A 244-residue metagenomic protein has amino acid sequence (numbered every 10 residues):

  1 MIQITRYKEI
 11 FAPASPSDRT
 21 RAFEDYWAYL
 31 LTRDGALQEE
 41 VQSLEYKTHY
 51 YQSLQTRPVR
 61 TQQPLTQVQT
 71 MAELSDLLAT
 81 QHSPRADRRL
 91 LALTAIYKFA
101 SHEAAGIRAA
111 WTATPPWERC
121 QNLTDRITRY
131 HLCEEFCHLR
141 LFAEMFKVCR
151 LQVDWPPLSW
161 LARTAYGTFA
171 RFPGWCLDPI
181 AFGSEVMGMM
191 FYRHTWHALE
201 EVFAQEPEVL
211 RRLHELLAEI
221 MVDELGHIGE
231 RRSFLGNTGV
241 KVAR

Functional and structural regions predicted by a protein language model:
M1-R244: Non-heme di-metal
